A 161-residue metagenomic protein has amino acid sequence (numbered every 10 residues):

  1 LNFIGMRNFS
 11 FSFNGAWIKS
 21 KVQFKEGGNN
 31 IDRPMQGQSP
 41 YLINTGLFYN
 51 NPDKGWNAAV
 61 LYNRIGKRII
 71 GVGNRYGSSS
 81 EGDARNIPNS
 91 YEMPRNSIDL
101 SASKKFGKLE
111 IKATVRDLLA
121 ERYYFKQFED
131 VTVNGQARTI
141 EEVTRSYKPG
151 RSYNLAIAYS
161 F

Functional and structural regions predicted by a protein language model:
L1-V72, A156-S160: Gram-negative outer-membrane beta-barrel transporters
K21-N29, Y76-D83, V133-R138: Flexible, solvent-exposed coil segments and beta strand-coil junctions, predominantly the extracellular/periplasmic
G27-P34, A84-N89, I140-R145: Extracellular loop and loop/strand-boundary signature of outer-membrane beta-barrel proteins
S39-I43, P94-I98, G107, P149-Y153: Residues that define the transmembrane beta-barrel architecture of outer-membrane proteins
G46-L47, D99, T144: Generic recognition of flexible, low-complexity loop/linker segments
P52, R64-S78, S103-F161: C-terminal beta-signal and adjacent terminal beta-strands/loops of Gram-negative outer-membrane beta-barrel proteins
W56, D99-S103: A broad helix-preferring feature
